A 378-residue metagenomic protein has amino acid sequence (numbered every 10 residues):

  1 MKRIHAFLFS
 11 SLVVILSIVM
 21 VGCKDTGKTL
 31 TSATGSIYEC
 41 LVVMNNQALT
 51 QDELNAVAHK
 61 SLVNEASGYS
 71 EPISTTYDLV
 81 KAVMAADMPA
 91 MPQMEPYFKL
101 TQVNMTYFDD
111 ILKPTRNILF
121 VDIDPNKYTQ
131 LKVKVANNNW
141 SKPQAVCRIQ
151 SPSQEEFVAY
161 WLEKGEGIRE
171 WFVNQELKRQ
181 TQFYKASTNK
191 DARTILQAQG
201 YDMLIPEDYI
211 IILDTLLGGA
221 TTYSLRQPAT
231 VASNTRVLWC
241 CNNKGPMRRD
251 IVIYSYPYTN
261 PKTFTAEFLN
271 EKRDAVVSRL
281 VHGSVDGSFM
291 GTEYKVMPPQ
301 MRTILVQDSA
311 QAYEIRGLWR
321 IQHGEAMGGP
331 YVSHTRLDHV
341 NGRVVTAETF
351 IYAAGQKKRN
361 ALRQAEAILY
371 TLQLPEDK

Functional and structural regions predicted by a protein language model:
M1-S11: Bacterial N-terminal signal peptides that target proteins for export
I18-G22: C-terminal motif of bacterial Sec signal peptides marking the signal peptidase cleavage site
K24-G27: Bacterial signal peptide processing site
A33-K164, R169: Long, folded non-catalytic interaction modules
L41-V43, H59-G68, D208-H282: Secretory pathway targeting signatures of secreted, lumenal, and periplasmic proteins
Q93-I149, E155, V277-N341: Signature of long, low-cysteine stretches enriched in small and polar/charged residues
Q144-S153, R249-Y256, G342-Y352: Short, well-ordered beta-strand elements
E156-Q182, G342-K378: Surface-exposed amphipathic alpha-helical segments
